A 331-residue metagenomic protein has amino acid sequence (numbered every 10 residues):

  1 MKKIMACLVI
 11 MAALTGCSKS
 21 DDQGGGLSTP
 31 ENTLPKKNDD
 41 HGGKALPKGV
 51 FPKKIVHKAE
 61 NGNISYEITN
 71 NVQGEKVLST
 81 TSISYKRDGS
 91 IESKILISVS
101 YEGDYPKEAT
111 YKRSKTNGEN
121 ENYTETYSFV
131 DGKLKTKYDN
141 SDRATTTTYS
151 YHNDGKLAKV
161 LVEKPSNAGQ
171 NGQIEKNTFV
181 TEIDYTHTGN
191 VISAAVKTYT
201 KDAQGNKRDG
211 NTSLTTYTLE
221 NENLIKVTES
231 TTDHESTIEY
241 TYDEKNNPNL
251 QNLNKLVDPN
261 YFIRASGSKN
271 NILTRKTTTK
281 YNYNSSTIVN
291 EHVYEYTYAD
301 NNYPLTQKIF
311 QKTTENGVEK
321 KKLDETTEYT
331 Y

Functional and structural regions predicted by a protein language model:
M1-I4, S18: Positively charged n-region of N-terminal signal peptides that target proteins for export
A6-L8: Sec-dependent N-terminal signal peptides
L14-G16: C-terminal motif of bacterial Sec signal peptides marking the signal peptidase cleavage site
K19-Y331: Buried hydrophobic residues that stabilize the cores of well-folded domains
